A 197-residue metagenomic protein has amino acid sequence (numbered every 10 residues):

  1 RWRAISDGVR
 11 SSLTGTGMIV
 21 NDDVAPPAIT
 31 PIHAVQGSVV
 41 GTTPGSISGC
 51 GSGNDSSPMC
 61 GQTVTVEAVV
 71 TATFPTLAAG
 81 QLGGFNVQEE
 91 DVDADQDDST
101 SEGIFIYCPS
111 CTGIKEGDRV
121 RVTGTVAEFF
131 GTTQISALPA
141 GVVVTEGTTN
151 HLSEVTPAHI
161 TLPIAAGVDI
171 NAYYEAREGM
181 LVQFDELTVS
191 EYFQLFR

Functional and structural regions predicted by a protein language model:
R1-P26: Short boundary segments that mark the start of a structured unit
A25-R197: Extended non-catalytic accessory segments flanking core domains
